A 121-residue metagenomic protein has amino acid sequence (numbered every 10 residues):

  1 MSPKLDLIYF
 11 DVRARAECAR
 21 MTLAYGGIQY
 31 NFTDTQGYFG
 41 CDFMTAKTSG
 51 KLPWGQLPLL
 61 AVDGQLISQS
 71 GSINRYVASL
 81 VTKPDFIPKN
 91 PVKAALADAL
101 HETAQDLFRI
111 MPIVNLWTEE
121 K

Functional and structural regions predicted by a protein language model:
M1-K121: GST-like domain detector, emphasizing the conserved glutathione-binding G-site in the N-terminal thioredoxin-like
